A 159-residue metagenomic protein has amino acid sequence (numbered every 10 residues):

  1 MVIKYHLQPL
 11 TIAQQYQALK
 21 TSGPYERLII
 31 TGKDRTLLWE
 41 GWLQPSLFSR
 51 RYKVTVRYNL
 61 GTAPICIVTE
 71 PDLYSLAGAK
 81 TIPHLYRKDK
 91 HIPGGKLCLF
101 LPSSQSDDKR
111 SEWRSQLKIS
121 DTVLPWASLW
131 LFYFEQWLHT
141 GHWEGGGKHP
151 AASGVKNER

Functional and structural regions predicted by a protein language model:
M1-T55, L60-R159: UBC/E2-like fold recognition across ubiquitin and ubiquitin-like conjugation systems, capturing catalytically active
